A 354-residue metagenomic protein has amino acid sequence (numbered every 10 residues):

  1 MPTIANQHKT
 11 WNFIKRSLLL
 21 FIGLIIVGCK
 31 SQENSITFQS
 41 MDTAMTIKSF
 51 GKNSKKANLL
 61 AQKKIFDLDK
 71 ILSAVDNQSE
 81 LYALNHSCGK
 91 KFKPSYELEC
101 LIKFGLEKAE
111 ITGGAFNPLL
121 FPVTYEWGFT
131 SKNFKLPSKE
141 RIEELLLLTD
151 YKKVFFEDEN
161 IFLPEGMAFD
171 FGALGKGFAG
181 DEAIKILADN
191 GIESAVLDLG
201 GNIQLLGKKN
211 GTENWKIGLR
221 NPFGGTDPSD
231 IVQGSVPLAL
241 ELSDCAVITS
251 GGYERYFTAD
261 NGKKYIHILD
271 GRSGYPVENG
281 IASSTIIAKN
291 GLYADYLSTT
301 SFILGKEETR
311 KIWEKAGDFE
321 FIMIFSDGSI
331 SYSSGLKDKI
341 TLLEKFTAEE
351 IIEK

Functional and structural regions predicted by a protein language model:
P2-S17, G28-K354: Mature catalytic core of soluble alpha/beta enzymes
I22-G28: Hydrophobic h-region of N-terminal signal peptides that target proteins for export in Gram-negative bacteria
